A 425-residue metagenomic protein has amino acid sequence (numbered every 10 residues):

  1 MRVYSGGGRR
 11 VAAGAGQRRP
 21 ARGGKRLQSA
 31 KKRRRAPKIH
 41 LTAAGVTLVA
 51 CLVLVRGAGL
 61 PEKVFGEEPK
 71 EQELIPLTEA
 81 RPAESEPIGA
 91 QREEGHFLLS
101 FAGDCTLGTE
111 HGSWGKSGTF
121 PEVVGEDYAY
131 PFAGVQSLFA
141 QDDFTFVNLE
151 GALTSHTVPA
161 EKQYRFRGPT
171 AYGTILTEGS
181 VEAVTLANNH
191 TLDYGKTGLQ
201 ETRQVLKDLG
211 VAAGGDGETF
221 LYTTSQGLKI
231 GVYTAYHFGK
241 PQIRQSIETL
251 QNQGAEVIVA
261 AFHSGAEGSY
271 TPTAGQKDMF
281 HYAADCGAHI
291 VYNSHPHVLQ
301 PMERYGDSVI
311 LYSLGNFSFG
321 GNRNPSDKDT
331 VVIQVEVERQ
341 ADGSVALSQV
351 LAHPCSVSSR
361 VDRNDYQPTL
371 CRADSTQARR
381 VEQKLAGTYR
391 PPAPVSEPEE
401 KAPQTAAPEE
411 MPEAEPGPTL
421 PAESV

Functional and structural regions predicted by a protein language model:
R2-R10, G24, K38-V425: Acidic, metal/ion-coordinating pockets
G14-R34: Juxtamembrane low-complexity tails/linkers enriched in Ser/Thr-Pro and polybasic
